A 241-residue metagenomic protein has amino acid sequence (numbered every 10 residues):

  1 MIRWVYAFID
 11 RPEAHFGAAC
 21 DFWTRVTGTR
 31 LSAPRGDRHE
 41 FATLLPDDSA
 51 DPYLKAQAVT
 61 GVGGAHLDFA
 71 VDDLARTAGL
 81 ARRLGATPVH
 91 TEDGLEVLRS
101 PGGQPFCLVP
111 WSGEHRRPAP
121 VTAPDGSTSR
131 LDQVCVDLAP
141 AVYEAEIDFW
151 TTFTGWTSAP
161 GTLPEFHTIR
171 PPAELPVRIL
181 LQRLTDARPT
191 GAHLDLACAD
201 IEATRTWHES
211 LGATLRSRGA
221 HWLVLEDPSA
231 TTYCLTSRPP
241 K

Functional and structural regions predicted by a protein language model:
M1-C20, G64-F69, V109-D148, F153 (+2 more regions): N-terminal beta-strand motif that seeds the catalytic metal site of vicinal oxygen chelate
M1-D51, R76-T77, R83, V89 (+6 more regions): Core segments of cupin and vicinal oxygen chelate
R3-V5, G63-R116: Extended, hydrophobic interaction surfaces within ordered domains
A56-V59: Conserved donor-binding loop and adjoining core beta-sheet/short helix segment in diverse acyl/aminoacyl transferases
D68, D72, Q182, D195-L196 (+1 more regions): A structural feature that tracks compact, well-ordered secondary-structure segments with a strong bias toward
S100, D227-P228: Short, acidic, Ser/Thr-enriched surface-loop or helix-capping motifs
F106, T231-C234: Short, conserved beta-strand/loop elements in beta-sheet-dominated catalytic cores that frequently flank divalent-metal
P176-Q182: Intrinsic, low-complexity N-terminal interaction/targeting segments
